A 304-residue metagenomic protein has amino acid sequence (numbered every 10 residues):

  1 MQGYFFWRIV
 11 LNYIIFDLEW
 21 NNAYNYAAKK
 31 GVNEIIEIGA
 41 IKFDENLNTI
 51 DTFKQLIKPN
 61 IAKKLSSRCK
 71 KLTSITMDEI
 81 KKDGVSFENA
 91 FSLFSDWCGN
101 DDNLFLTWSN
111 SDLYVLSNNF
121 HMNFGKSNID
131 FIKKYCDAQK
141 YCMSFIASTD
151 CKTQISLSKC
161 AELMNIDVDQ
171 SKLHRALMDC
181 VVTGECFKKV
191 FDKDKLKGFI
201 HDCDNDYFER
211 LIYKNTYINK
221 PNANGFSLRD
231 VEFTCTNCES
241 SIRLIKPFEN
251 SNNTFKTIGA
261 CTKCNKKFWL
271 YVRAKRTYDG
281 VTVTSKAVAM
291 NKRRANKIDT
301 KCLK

Functional and structural regions predicted by a protein language model:
Y4-W7, G31-I36, K42-T73, S95-N219: Metal-dependent phosphoesterase core characteristic of DEDDh/y 3'-5' exonuclease domains
N12-N25: Two-metal-ion RNase H-like nuclease active-site motif
Y13-I14, F53, F233, G259: A broad, low-specificity signal marking well-ordered, structured residues that form hydrophobic/aromatic
K71-F91: Metal-dependent phosphoesterase signature
K189-K304: Acidic two-metal-ion nuclease catalytic site recognized across multiple nuclease folds, prominently DnaQ/RNase D-T
